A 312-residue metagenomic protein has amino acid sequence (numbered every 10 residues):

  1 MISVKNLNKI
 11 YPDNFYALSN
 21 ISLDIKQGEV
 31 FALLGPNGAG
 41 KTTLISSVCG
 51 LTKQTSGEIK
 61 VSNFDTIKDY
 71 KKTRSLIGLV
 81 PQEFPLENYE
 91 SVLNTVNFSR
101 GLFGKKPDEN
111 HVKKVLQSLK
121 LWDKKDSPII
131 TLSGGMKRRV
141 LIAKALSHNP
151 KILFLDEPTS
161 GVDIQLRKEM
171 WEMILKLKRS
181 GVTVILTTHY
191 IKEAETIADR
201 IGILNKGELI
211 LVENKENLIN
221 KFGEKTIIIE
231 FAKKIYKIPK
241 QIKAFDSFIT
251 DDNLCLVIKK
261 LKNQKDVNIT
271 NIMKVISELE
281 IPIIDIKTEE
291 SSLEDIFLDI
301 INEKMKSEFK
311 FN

Functional and structural regions predicted by a protein language model:
G57-D65, K72-T73: Conserved ABC transporter NBD signature motif
N97, G101, P107-K124: Conserved ABC ATPase "signature" region
N149: Conserved catalytic motifs of ABC-family nucleotide-binding domains
L153-D156: Catalytic Walker B motif of ABC-type/P-loop ATPase nucleotide-binding domains
W171-K260: ABC transporter nucleotide-binding domain
I227-I300: Short, charged/small-residue-rich alpha-helical element at the C-terminal edge of ABC transporter nucleotide-binding
